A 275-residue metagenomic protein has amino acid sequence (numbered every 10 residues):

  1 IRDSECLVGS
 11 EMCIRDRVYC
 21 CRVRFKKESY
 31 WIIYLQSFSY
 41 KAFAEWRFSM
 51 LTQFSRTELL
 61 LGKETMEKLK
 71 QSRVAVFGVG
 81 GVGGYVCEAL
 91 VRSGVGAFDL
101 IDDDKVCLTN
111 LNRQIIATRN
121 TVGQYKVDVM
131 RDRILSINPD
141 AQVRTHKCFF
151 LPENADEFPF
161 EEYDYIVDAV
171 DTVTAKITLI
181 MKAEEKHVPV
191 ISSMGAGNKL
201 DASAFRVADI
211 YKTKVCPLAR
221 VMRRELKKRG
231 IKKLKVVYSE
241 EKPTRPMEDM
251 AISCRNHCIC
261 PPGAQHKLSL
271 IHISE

Functional and structural regions predicted by a protein language model:
I1-R17, I271-E275: Single conserved hydrophobic/aromatic residue that forms the stacking wall/gate of nucleotide- or nucleobase-binding
M50-A75: N-terminal charged helix/coil linker that caps or initiates catalytic domains
L51, F158-E162, A175-T178, E185 (+5 more regions): Glycine-rich phosphate/adenylate-binding loop
V82: Hydrophobic/small residue at the entry helix of a nucleotide-binding pocket
D102-I137: Glycine-rich phosphate-binding loop and adjoining beta1-alpha1-beta2 segment of Rossmann-like nucleotide-binding folds
K147-N154: Conserved SAM/SAH-binding loop
